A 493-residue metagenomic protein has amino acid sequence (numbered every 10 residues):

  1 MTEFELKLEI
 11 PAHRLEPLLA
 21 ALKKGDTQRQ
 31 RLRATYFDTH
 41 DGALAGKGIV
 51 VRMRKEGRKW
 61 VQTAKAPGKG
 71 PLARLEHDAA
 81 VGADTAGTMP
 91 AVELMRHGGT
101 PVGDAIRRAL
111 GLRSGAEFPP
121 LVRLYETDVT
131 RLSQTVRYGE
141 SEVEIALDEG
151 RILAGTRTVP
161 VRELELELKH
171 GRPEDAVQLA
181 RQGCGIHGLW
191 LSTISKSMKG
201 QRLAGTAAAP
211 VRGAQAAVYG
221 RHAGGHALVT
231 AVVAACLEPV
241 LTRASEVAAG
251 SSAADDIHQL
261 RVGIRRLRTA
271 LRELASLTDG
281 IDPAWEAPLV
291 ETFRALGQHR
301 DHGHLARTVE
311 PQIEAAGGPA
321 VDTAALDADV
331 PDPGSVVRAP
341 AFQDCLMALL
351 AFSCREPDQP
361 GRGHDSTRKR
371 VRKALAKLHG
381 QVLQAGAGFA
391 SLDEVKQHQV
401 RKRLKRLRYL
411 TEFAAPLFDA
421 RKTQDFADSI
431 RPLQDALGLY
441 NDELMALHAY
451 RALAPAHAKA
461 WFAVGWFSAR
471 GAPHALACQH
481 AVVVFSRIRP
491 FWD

Functional and structural regions predicted by a protein language model:
M1-D493: Function-determining surface determinants
